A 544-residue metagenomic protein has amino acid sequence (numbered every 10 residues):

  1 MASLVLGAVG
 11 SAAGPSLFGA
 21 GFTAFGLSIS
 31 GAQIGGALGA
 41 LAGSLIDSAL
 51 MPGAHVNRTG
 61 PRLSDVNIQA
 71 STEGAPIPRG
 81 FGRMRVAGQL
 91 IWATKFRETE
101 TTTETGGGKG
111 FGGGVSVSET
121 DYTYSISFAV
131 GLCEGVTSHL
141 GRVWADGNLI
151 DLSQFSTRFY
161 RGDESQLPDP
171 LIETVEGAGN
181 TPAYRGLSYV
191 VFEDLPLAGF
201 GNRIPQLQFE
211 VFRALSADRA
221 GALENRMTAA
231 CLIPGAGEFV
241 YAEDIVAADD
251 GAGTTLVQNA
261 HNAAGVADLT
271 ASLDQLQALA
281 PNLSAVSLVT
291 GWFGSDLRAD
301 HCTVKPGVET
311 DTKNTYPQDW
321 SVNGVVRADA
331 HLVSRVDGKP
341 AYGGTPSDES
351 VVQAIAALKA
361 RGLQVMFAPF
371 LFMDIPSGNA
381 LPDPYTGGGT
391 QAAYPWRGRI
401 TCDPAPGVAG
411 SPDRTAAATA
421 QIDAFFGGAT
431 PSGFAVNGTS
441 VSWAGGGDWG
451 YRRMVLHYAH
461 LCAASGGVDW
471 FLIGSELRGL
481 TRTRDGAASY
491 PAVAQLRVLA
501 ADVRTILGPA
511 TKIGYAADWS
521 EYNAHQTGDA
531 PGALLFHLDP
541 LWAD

Functional and structural regions predicted by a protein language model:
M1-G36: Short hydrophobic membrane-inserting alpha-helices and related fusion/pore-forming segments
A2-L4, A8, Q33-Y241, G251 (+1 more regions): Polar, S/T/G-rich
G7, G36, A40, S44 (+5 more regions): Solvent-exposed, polar/charged alpha-helical surfaces in well-ordered, non-transmembrane soluble domains, broadly
S125-G131, V190-P196, F212-A217, D268-Q275 (+3 more regions): Short alpha-helical segments and helix-capping/turn motifs at coil-helix boundaries
T181, L197-G201, D319-N323, L332 (+2 more regions): Extracytoplasmic/secretory-pathway proteins
D218-A220, T415-T419, D423-D544: Noncatalytic carbohydrate-binding groove/subsite architecture in carbohydrate-active enzymes
A220-V352, A357, L363-Q364, A368-G450 (+2 more regions): N-terminal substrate-binding region of glycoside hydrolase catalytic domains
